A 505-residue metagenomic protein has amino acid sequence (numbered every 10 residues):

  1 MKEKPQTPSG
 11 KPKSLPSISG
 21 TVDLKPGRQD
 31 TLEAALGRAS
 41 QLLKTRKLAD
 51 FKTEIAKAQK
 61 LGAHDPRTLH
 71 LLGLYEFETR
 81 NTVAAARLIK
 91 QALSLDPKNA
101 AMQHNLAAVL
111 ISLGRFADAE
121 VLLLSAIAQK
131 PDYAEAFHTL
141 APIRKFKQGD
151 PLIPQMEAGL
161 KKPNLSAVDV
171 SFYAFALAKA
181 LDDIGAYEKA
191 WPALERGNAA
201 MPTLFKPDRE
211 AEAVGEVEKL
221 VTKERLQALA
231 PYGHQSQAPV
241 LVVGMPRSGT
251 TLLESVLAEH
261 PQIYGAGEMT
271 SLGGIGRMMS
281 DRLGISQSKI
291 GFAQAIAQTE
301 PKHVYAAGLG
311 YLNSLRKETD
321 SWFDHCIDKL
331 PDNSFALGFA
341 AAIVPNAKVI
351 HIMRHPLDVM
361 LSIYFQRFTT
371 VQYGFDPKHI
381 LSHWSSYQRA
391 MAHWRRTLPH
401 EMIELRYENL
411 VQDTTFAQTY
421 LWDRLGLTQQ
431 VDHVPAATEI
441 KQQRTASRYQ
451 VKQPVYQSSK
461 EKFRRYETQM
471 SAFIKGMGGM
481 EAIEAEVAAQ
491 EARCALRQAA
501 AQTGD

Functional and structural regions predicted by a protein language model:
K11, F137-A141, I153-N164, Y173-P239 (+4 more regions): PAPS-dependent sulfotransferases, especially Golgi type II membrane carbohydrate sulfotransferases
G233-A342: Phosphate-binding active sites in nucleotide-utilizing proteins
